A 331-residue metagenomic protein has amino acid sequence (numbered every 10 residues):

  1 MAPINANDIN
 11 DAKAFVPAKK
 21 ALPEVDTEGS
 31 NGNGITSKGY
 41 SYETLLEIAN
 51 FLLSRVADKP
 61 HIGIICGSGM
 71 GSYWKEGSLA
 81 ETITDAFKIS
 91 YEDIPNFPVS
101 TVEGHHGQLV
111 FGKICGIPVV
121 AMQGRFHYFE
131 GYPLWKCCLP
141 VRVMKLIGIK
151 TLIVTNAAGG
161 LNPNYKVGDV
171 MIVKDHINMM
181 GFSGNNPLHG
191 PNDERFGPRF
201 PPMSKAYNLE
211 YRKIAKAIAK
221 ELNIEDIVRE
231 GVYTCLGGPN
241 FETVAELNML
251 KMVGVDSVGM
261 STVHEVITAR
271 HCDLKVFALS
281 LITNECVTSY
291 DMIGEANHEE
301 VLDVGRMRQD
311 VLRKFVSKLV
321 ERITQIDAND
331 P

Functional and structural regions predicted by a protein language model:
A2-M203: Metabolite-binding pocket within alpha/beta catalytic cores that recognizes anionic/polar moieties
F51, R55, E210, I214-E225 (+2 more regions): Generic non-transmembrane alpha-helical segments
M144-G148, K251, R270: Non-catalytic positions within long, well-ordered alpha-helices that form the structural scaffold/packing of enzyme
K150-T151, D256, K275: Short acidic/polar active-site loop segments enriched in Thr and Asp
P202-M249: Active-site rim beta-loop-alpha module in soluble metabolic enzymes
M260-E300: Zn-dependent metallopeptidase/amidohydrolase metal-coordination segment
V287-P331: His/Asp/Glu-rich mid-to-C-terminal helical/loop segments that flank catalytic regions of hydrolases
